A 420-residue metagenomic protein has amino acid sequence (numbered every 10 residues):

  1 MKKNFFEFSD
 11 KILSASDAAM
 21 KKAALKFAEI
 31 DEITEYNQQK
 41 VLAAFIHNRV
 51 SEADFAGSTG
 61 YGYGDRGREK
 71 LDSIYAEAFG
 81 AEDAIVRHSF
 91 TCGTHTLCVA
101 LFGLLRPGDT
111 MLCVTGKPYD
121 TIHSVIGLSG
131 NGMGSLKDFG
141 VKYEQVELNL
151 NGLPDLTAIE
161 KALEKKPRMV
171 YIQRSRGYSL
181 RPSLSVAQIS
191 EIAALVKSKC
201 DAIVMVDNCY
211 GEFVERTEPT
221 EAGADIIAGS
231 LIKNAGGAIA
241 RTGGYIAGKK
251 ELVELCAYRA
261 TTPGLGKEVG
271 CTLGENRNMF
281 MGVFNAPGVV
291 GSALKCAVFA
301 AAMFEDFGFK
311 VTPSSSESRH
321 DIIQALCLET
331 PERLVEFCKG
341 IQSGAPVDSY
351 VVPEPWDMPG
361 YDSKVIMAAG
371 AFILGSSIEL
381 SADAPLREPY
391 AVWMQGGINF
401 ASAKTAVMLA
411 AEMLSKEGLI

Functional and structural regions predicted by a protein language model:
K2-A24, D31-E32, K40-H47, S51-D54 (+6 more regions): Conserved PLP-enzyme active-site core in the AAT-like
S58, A78-A81: Flexible linker/loop signature enriched in Pro/Ser/Thr and Pro/Gly
S58-T59, I85-H88, I322-C327: Short glycine-rich or small-residue beta-strand-to-loop segments that form or flank ligand, phosphate, metal/Fe-S
D83-V86, D109-L112, R168-M169, A202-V204 (+6 more regions): Structural motif
E305-I420: Conserved C-terminal alpha-helix-loop-beta "cap" of PLP-dependent enzymes that closes/shapes the active-site mouth
